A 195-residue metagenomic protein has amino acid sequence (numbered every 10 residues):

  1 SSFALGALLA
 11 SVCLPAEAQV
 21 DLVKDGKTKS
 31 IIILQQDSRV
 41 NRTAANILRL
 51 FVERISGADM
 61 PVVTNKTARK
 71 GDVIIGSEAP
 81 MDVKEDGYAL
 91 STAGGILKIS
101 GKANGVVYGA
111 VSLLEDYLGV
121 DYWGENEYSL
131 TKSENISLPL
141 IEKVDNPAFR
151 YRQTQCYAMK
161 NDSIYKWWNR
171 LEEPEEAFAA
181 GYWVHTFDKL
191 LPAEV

Functional and structural regions predicted by a protein language model:
S1-A4: Bacterial N-terminal signal peptides that target proteins for export
G6-A10, L14-S91, G124, Y128 (+1 more regions): Acidic, contiguous N-terminal accessory segments
A44-I47, F51-E53, E85-V195: Feature activates predominantly on carbohydrate-active enzymes
